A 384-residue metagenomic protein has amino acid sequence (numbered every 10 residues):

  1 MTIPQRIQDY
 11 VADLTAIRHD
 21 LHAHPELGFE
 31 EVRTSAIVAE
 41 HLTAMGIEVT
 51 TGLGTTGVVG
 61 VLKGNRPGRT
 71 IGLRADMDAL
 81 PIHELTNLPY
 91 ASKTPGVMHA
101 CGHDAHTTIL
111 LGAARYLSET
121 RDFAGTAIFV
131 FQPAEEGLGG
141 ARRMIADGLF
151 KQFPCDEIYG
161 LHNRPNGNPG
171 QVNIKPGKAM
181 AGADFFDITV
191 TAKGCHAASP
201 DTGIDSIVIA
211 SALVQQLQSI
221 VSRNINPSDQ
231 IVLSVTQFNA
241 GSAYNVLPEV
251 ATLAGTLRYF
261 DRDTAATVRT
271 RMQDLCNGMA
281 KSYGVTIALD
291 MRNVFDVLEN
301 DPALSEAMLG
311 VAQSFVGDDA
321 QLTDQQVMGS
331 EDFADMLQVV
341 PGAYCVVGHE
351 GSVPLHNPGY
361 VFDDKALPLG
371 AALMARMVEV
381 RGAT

Functional and structural regions predicted by a protein language model:
T2-H99, T108, G112-F123: Acidic/His- and Gly-rich active-site-bordering loop/insert found across diverse amide/peptide-bond hydrolases
L21, G60, L73, H103 (+8 more regions): Divalent metal-coordination and catalytic microenvironments
T50, I128-V130, A288: A structural signal for isolated positions on well-ordered beta-strands in alpha/beta enzyme cores
V58-V59, L80-I82, T86-M98, D104-A105 (+3 more regions): Histidine/acidic-residue-rich, glycine-tolerant segments that coordinate divalent metal ions
R74, H83, F186, Y344-H349: Non-cysteine beta-strand/loop elements that form the S-adenosyl-L-methionine
K93-C101, N357-D364: Short pre-catalytic strand/loop immediately N-terminal to key active-site residues, enriched for Gly-Thr
S211-T384: Metal-dependent amide/peptide-bond hydrolase catalytic core, centered on the "pita-bread" metallohydrolase fold
